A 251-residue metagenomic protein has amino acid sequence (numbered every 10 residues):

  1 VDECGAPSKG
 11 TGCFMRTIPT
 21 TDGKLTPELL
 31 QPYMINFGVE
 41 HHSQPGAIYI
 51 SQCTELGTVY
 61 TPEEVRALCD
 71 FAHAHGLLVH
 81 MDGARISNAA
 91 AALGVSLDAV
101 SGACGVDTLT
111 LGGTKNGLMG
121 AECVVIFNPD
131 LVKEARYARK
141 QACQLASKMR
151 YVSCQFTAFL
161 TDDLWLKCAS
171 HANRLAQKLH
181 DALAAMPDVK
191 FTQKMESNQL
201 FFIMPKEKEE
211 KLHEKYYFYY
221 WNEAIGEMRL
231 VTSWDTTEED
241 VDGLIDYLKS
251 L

Functional and structural regions predicted by a protein language model:
V1-I203, K208-K211, K215, W221-E227 (+2 more regions): Conserved PLP-enzyme active-site core in the AAT-like
